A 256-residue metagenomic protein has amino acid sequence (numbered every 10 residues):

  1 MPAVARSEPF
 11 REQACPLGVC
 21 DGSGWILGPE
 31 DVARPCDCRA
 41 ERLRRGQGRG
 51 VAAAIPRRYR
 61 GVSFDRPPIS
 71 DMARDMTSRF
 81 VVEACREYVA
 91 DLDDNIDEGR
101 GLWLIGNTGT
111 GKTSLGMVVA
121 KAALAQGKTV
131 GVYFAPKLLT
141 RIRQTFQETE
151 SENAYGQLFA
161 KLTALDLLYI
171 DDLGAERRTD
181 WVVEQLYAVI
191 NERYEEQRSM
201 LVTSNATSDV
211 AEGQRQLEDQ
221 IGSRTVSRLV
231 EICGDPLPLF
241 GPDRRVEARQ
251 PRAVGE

Functional and structural regions predicted by a protein language model:
M1-F80, P236, V246-E256: A short, basic N-terminal segment
P68-L102: Pre-Walker A (pre-P-loop) alpha-helix and adjacent loop at the N terminus of AAA/AAA+ ATPase modules, a conserved
A73-C85, L124-A164: Short glycine-rich substrate-engagement loop in P-loop NTPases that contacts/grips substrate
D97-G116: Walker A/P-loop nucleotide-binding motif
S114-K128: P-loop NTPase Walker A phosphate-binding motif
K128-T129, A164-L167, E196-V202: Loop/turn-to-beta-strand initiation segments
L138-F146, L173-E256: Replace "adjacent to P-loop NTPase cores in ATP/GTP-dependent enzymes" with "adjacent to NTP-binding cores
